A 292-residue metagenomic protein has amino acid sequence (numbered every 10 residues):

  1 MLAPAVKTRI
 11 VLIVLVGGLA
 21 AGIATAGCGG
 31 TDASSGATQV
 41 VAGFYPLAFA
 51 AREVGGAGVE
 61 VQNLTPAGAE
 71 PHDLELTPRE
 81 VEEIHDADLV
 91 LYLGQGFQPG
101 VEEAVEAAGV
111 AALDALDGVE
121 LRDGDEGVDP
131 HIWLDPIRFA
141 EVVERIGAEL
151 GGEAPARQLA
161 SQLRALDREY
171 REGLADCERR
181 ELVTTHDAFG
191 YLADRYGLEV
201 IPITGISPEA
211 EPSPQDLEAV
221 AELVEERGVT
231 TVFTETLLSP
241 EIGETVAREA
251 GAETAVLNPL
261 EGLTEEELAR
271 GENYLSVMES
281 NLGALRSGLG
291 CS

Functional and structural regions predicted by a protein language model:
M1-K7: N-terminal secretory signal peptides that target proteins for export/translocation
L2, L12-L15, G22-S292: Extracytoplasmic metal-acquisition and chelation regions
